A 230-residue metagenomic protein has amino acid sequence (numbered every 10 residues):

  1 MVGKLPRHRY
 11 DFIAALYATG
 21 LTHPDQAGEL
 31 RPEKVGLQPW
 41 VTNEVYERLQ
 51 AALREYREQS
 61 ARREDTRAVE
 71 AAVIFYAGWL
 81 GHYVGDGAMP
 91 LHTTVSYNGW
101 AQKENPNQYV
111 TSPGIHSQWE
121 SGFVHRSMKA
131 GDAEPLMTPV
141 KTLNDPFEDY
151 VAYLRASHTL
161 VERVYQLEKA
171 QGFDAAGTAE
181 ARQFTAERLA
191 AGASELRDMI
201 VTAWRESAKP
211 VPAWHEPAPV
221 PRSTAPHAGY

Functional and structural regions predicted by a protein language model:
M1-F75, T93-A190, R197-Y230: N-terminal, motif-rich segments that launch catalysis or mediate targeting to/interaction with membranes, typified by
S60, V84-G87, L91: Amphipathic alpha-helical interaction segments
V73-G87: Short alpha-helix carrying the canonical HExxH Zn2+-binding catalytic motif
